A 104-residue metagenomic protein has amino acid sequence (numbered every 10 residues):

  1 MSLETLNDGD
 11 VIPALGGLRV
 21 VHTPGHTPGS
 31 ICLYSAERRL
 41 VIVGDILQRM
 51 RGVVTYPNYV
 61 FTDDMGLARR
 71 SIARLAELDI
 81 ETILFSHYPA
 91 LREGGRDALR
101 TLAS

Functional and structural regions predicted by a protein language model:
M1, G17-P24, P28-R100: Metallo-beta-lactamase
M1-A14: Alpha-helix-centered segments that form part of catalytic cores
L102-S104: Extracytoplasmic/periplasmic copper-protein system
